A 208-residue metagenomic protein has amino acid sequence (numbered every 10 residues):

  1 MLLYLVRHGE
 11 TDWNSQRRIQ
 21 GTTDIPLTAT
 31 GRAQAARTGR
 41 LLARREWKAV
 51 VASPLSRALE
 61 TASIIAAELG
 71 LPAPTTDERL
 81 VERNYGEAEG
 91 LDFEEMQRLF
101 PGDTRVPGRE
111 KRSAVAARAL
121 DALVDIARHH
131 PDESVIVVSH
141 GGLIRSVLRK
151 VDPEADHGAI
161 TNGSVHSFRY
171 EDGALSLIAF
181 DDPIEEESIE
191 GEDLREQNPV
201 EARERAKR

Functional and structural regions predicted by a protein language model:
L3, E133-S139: Generic beta-sheet signal
Y4-L5, E10-E60, G108-L120: Loop-to-helix element that buttresses phosphate recognition and phosphoryl-transfer chemistry
A36-L99: Phosphate-coordination/substrate-recognition cap region in phosphate-metabolizing enzymes
R44-E46, I126-E133: Glycine-rich phosphate-binding loop signature in dinucleotide/nucleotide-binding domains
I64, S146, K150: Active-site signature of alpha/beta-hydrolase-fold catalytic machinery across serine- and Asp/Cys-nucleophile hydrolases
L71, R83-E94, R149-R208: Acidic, low-complexity terminal tails and accessory targeting/binding regions of phosphate-metabolizing enzymes
Q97-A114, P199-R208: Short glycine/proline- and acidic residue-enriched helix-loop micro-motifs that form flexible lids or anion-recognition
G141-R145, E171: GST superfamily/GST-like fold recognition
